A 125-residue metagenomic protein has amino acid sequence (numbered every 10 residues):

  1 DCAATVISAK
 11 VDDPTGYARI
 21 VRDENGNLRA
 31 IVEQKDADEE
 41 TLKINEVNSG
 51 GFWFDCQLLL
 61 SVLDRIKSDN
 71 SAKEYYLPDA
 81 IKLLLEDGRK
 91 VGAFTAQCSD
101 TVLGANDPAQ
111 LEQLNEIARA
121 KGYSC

Functional and structural regions predicted by a protein language model:
D1-N25, F52-C56, S61-K67: Conserved beta-loop-beta/alpha segment of the NTase-like Rossmann-fold superfamily that binds/positions NTPs
R29-V102, N106-S124: Catalytic-core segments of class I nucleotidyltransferases/pyrophosphorylases that form NMP-activated intermediates
